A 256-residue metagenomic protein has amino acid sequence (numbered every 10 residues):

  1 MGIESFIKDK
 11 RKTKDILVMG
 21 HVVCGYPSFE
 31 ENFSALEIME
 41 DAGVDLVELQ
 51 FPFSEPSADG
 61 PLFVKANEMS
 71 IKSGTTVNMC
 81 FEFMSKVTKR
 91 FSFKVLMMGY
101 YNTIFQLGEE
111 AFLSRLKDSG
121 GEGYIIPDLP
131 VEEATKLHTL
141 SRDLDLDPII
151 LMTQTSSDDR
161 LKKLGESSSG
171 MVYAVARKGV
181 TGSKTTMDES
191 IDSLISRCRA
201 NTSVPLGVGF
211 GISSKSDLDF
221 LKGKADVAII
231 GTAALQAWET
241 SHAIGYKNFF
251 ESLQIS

Functional and structural regions predicted by a protein language model:
M1-H21, S85-T88: N-terminal amphipathic alpha-helix/helix-capping segment at the start of soluble metabolic enzymes
T13-M19, R90-Y100, S141-L151, R199-F210: Short beta-strand/loop segments at the ligand-binding rim of alpha/beta enzyme cores
F29-D41, S156-S167, V208, I212-A228: Catalytic cores of alpha/beta
V44-E55, G123-I125, L129-E133, V172-G182 (+2 more regions): Glycine-rich phosphate-binding active-site loops on the catalytic face of alpha/beta enzymes
L46, F51-F53, V64-L129: Active-site beta->alpha loop and helix N-cap motifs at the rims of alpha/beta catalytic domains
D59-N67, L235-S256: C-terminal helical cap(s) of enzyme catalytic domains, especially alpha/beta-barrels
K65, S73, L151, L161-A200 (+1 more regions): Glycine/Thr-rich beta-alpha phosphate-binding loop at enzyme active sites
K72-T75, G120-E133, D147-S156, K162: Catalytic beta/alpha-barrel core
